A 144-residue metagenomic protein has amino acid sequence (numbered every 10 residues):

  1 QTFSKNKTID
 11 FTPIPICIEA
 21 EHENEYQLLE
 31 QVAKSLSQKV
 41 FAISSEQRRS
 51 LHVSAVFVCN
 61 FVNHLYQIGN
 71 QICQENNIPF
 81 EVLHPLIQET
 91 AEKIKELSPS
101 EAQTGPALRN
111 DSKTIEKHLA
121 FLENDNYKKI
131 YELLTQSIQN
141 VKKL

Functional and structural regions predicted by a protein language model:
Q1-N6: Rossmann-like NAD(P)(H) cofactor-binding subdomain of soluble oxidoreductases
T8-S54, V58-K95, L133: Internal alpha-helical scaffold of NAD(P)-dependent oxidoreductase catalytic cores
Q74, Q88-L144: Interdomain hinge/lid region at the active-site interface of Rossmann-like NAD(P)-dependent oxidoreductases
